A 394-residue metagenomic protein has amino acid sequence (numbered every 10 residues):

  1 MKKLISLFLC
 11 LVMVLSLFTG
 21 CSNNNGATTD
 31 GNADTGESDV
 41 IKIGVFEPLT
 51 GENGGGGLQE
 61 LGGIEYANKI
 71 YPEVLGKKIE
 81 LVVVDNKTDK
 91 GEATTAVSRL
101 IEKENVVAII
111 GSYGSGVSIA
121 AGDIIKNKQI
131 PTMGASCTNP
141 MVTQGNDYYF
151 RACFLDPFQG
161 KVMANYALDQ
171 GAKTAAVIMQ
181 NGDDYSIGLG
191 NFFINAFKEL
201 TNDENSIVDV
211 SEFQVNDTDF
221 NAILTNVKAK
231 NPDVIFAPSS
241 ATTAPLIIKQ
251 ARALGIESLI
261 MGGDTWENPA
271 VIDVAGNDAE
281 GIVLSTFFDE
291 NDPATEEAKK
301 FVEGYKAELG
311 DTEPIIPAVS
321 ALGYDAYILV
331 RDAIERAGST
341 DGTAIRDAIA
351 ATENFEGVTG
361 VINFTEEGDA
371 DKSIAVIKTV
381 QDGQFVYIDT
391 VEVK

Functional and structural regions predicted by a protein language model:
M1-K42, E73-V74, E392-K394: Short, low-complexity disordered leader/linker segments with a strong preference for bacterial N-terminal type II
N25-A33, V40, G55-G62, I70-T143 (+5 more regions): Beta-alpha junction/loop-to-helix N-cap segments that form part of ligand/metal-binding clefts
G36-E37, I41-G63, Y71, V84-G91 (+5 more regions): Extracytoplasmic "Venus flytrap"
A93, A152-A176, I187-L189, D219-N221 (+4 more regions): Hydrophobic alpha-helical segments within soluble ligand-binding/sensing domains
Y149-V215, V234, G310, V330: An alpha-beta-alpha
G190-F287: Extracellular/periplasmic bilobed ligand-binding domains
I248-Y324, T379-Q381, F385-Y387, V391-V393: Extracellular/periplasmic periplasmic-binding protein-like sensory domains
A307-A321, R331-Q384: Segments of small-molecule ligand-sensing domains
